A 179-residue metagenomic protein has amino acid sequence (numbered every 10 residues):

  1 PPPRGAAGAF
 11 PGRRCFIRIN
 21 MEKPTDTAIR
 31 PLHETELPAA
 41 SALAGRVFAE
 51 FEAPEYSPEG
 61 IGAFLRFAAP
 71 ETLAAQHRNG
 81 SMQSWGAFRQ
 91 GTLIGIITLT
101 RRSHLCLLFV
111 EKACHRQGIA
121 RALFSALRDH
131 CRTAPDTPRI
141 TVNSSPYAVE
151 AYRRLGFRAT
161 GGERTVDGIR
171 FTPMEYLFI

Functional and structural regions predicted by a protein language model:
G5-G8, G12: Residue-identity detector for glycine
R13-P38: Conserved N-terminal entry element of GNAT/NAT acetyltransferase domains
N20-E22, T133-A134, Y147, T165 (+1 more regions): Terminal substrate-recognition subdomain of acyl/acetyltransferases
P31-E34, A42-K112, F124-A126, H130 (+2 more regions): Acetyl-CoA-dependent GNAT
M82, R139, I169-F171: Short coil/loop residues immediately preceding or within conserved phosphate-binding loops of NTP-utilizing enzyme
R116-D129, R154: Conserved acetyl-CoA-binding loop-helix of GNAT-fold acetyltransferases
R121, P146-G162, V166-R170: Conserved active-site alpha-helix within GNAT-family acetyltransferase domains
C131-S144: Conserved GNAT acetyl-CoA-binding A-motif
